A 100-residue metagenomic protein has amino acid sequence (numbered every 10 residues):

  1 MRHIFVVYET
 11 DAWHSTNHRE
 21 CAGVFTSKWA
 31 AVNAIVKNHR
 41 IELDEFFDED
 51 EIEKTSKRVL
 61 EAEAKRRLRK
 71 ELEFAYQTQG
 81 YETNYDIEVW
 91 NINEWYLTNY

Functional and structural regions predicted by a protein language model:
M1-C21, K37-N38: Short aromatic-glycine-(Arg/Gly/Cys) micro-motifs in beta-strand/loop hairpins
H3-V6, G23, R58, E88: Detector for intrinsically disordered, low-structure N-terminal pre-sequences
Y8-D11, T26, N91: Residue-level signal for short segments within beta-strands and strand-turn junctions of well-structured beta-sheet
H18-E42: Short, flexible N-terminal segments of the mature chain
K37-Y100: Short, mixed-charge low-complexity intrinsically disordered segments
